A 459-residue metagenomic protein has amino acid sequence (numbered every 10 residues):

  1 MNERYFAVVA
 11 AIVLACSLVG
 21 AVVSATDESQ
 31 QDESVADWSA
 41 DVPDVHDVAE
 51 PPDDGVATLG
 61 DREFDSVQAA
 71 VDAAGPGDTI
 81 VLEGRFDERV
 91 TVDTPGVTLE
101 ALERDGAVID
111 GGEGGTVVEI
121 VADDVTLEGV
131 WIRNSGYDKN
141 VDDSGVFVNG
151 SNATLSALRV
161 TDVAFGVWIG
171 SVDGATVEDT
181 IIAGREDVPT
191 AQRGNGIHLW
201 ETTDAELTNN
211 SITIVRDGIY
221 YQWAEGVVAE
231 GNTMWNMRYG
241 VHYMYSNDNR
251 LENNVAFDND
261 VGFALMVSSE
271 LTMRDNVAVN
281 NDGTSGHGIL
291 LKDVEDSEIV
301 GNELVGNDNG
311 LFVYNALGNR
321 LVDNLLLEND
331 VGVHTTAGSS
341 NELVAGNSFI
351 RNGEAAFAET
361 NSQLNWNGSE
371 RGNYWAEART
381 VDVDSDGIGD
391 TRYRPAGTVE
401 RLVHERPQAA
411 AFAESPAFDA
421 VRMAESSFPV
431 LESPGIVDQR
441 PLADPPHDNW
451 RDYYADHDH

Functional and structural regions predicted by a protein language model:
M1-P52, V56, A70, L99 (+4 more regions): Secretory targeting signatures
D32-P52, T284-G288, E328-G338, L343-H459: Functionally critical loop-and-helix segments that line ligand-binding/catalytic clefts of soluble enzyme domains
V45, A49-E83, E88-R89: Acidic Gly/Asp/Thr-rich repetitive segments characteristic of extracellular carbohydrate-active and adhesion proteins
D72, D87-E100, V108-G129, R133-A153 (+1 more regions): Extracellular beta-strand-rich solenoid/capping regions of secreted or surface-exposed proteins that bind or remodel
I80, V90, V97, A107 (+17 more regions): Solenoid scaffold repeats with emphasis on beta-solenoid/beta-helix
G111-V118, K139-F147, D162-W168, P189-L199 (+7 more regions): Extracellular beta-strand/beta-solenoid scaffold signature
T126-G226, W235: Right-handed parallel beta-helix
